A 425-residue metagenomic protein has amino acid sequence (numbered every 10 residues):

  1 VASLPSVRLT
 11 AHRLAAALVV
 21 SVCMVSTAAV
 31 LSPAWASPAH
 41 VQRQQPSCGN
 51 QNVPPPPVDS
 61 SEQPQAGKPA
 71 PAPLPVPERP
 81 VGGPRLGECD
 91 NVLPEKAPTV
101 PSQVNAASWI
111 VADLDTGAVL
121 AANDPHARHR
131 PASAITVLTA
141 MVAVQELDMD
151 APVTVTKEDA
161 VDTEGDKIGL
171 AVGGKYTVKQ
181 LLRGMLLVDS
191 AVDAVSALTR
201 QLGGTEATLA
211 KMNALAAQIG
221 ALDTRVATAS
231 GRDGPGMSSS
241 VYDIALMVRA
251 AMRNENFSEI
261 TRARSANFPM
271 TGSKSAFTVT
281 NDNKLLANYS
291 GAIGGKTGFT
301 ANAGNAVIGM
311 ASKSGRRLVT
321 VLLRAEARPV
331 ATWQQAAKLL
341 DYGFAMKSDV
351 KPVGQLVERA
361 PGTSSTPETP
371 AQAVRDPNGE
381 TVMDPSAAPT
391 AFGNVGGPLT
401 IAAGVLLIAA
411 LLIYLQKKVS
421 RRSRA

Functional and structural regions predicted by a protein language model:
V1-P38, P398-V419: Secretory targeting and sorting signals
A2-T10, C23-Y242, L246-R249, E255: Active-site-adjacent loops and short helices of periplasmic peptidoglycan-processing enzymes
L9, L14, V41-Q44, D376 (+1 more regions): Positively charged, low-complexity intrinsically disordered regions
R13, L18, V22, W35 (+7 more regions): Generic low-complexity, intrinsically disordered sequence content enriched in small uncharged/hydrophobic residues
L222-R225, D233-A425: Domain-terminus/edge residues, biased toward the C-terminal soluble/receptor-binding domains of extracytoplasmic
